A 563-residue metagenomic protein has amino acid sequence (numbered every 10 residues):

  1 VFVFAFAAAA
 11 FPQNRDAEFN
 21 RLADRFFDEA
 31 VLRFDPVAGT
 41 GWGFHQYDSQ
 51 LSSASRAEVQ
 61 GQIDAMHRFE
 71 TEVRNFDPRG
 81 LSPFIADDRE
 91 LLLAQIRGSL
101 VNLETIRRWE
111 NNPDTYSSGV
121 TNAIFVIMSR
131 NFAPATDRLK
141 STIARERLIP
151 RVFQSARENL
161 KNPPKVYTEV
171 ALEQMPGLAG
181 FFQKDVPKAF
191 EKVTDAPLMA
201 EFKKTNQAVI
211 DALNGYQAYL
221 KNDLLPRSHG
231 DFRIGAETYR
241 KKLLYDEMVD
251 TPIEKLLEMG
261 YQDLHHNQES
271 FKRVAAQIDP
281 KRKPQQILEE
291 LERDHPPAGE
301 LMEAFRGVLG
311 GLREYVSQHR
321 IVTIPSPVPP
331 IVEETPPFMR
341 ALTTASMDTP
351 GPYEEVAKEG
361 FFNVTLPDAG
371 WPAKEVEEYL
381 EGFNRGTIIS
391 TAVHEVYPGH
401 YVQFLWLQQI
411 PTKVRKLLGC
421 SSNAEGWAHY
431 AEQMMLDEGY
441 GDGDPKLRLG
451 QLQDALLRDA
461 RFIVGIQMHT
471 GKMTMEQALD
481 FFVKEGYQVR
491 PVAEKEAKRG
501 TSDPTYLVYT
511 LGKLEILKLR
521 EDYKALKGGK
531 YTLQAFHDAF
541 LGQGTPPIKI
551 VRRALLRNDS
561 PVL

Functional and structural regions predicted by a protein language model:
V1-A7: Bacterial N-terminal signal peptides
F11-L563: N-terminal maturation segment of proteins
